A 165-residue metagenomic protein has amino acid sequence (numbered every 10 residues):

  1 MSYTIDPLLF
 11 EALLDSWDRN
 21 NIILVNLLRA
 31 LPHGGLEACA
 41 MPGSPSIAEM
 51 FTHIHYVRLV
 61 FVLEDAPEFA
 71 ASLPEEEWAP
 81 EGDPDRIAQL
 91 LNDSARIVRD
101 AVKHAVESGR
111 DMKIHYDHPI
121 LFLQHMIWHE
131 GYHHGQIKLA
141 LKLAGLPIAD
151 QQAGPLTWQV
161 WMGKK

Functional and structural regions predicted by a protein language model:
M1-D15, E77-R86: Short, charged, low-complexity loops and linkers
S2, L14-D18, I22-L28, H33-E77 (+1 more regions): Short, contiguous alpha-helical
D6-A12, I47-H55, Q89-I97: Short, mixed-charge, low-aromatic patches
W17, N21, R58, N92-A95 (+1 more regions): Hydrophobic faces of stable alpha-helices that mediate helix-helix packing
L63-A101: Helix-adjacent hinge/juxtasegments
